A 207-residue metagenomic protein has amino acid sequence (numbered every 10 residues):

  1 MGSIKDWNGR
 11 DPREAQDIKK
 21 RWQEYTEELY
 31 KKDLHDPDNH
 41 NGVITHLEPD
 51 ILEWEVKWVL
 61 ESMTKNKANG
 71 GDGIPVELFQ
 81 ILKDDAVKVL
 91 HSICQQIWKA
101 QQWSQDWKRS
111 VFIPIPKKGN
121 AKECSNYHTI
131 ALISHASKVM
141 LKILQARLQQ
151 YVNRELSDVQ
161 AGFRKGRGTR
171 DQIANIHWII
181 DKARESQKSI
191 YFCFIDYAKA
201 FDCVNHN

Functional and structural regions predicted by a protein language model:
M1-N126, A131, H135-V139: Surface-exposed loop/turn segments and immediately adjacent short secondary-structure elements within folded domains
S3, M63-I74, K122-L132, R170-N207: Conserved catalytic palm subdomain of right-hand nucleotidyl-transferase polymerases, strongest for RNA-directed enzymes
L34-W58, Q102, W107-V111, Q150-C203: Active-site-proximal segment of RNA-dependent polymerases
L144: Extended, charged alpha/beta regions that create polyanion-binding interfaces
